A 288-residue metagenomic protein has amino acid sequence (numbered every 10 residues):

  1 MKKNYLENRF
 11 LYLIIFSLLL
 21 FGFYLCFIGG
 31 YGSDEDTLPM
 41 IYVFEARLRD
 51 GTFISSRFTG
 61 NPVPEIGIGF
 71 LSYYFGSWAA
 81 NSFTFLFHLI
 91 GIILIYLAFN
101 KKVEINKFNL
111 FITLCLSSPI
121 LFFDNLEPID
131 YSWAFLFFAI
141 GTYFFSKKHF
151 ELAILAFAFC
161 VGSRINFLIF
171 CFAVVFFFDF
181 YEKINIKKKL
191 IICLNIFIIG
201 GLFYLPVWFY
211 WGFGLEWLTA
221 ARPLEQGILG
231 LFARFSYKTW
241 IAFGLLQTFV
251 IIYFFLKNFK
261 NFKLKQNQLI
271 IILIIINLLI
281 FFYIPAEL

Functional and structural regions predicted by a protein language model:
E7-T37, I196-W211, I275-I280: Transmembrane signal-anchor helices characteristic of membrane glycosylation enzymes that use polyprenol
L13-L19, F111-C115, C193-L194, N261-Y283: Transmembrane alpha-helix segments characteristic of polytopic inner-membrane glycan-assembly/cell-envelope
I28-V43, I54-G67: Extracytoplasmic catalytic/substrate-binding loops of multi-pass membrane glycan-assembly enzymes
R57, F123-Y131: Short acidic/glycine- and proline-prone juxtamembrane loop motifs at membrane-interface regions of multi-pass membrane
I92, I241-L278: Hydrophobic, aromatic-rich transmembrane alpha-helices and their immediate juxtamembrane boundary segments
K101-V103, F138-L152: Membrane-interface transmembrane helices that cradle and orient dolichyl/undecaprenyl
F111-I112, A139, F150-R164, C171-V174 (+2 more regions): Membrane-interface alpha helices of multi-pass inner-membrane proteins
K188-F254, I280: Membrane-lumen/periplasm interface segments of specific transmembrane helices in polyprenyl phosphate-linked
